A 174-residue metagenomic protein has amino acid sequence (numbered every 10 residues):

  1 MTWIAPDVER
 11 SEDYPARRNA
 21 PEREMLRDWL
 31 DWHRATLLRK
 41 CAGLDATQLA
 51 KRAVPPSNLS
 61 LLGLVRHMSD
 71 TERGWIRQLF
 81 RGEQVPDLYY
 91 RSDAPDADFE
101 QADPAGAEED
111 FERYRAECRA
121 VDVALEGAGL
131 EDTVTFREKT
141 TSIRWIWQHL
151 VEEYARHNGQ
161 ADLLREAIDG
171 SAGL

Functional and structural regions predicted by a protein language model:
M1-P15, R23-D96, F136-L174: Short, contiguous alpha-helical
A20-L26, P104-E108: Active-site rim elements
D96-V134, W145-L150: Acidic/histidine-rich alpha-helical segments that form the ligand environment of transition-metal centers
